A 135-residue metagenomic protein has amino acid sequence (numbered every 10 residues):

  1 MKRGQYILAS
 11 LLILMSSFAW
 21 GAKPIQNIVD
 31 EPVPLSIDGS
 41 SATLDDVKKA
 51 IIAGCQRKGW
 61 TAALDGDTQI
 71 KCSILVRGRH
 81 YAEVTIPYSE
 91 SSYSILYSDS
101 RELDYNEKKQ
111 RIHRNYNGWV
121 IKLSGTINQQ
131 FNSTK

Functional and structural regions predicted by a protein language model:
M1-L8: Bacterial N-terminal signal peptides that target proteins for export
S10-L12: N-terminal leader-region detector that preferentially activates on the first domain or presequence of a protein
W20-K135: Ser/Thr-rich, low-complexity intrinsically disordered terminal regions
